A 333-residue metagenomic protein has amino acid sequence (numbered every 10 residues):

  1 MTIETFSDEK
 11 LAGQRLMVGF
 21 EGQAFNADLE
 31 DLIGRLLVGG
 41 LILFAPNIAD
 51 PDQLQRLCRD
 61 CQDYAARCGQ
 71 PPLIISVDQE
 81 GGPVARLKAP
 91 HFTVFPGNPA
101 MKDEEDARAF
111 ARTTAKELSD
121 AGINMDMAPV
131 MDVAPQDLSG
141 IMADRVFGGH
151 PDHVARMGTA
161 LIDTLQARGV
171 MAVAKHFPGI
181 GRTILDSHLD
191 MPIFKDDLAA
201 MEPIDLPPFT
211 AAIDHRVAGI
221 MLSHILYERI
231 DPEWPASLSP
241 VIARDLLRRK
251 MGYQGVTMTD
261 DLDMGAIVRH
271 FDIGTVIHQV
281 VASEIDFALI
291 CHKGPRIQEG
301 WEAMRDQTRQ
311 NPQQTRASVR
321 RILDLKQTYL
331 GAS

Functional and structural regions predicted by a protein language model:
M1-H91: N-terminal hydrophobic targeting/anchoring segments and the immediately downstream early-domain regions of hydrolases
S7, L41, D78, L118 (+5 more regions): Divalent metal-coordination and catalytic microenvironments
G19, P46-R67, L73, A85 (+1 more regions): Second-shell residues forming the walls of enzyme active-site clefts
E21-R35, D106-E117, E202-F209, F271-Q279: Short, acidic/polar
G39-P46, N124-P129, D286-A288, H292: Divalent metal-dependent hydrolysis catalytic cores, especially in the metallo-beta-lactamase
G82, L87-F92, N124, A128-D144 (+2 more regions): Active-site-proximal loop/short-helix segments that contain or immediately flank catalytic acid/base residue(s)
H91-E104, V146-G148: A charged helix-plus-loop insertion that forms the helical arch/lid used to bind and gate nucleic-acid substrates
R305-S333: Mid-to-C-terminal alpha-helical segments outside catalytic/metal-binding sites
